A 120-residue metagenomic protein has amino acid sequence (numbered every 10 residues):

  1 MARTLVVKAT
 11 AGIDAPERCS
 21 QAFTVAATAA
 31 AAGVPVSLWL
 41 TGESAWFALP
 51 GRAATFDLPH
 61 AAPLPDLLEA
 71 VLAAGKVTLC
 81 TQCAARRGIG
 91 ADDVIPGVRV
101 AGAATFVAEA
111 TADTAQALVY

Functional and structural regions predicted by a protein language model:
T4, P35-S37, K76: Residues at the starts of beta-strands that form the adenosine-phosphate
V6-S20, G51-R52: Short, glycine-rich nucleotide/cofactor-binding loops
C19-A32: Histidine-anchored nucleotide/phosphate-binding helix
A32-F47: Small/aliphatic-rich secondary-structure junction motif
S44-L58: N-terminal beta-loop-helix "entrance" segment that forms/cooperates in small-molecule cofactor or anionic ligand
A54-A84: A glycine-rich helix N-cap at a beta->alpha junction
R87, A91-I95, V100-A108: A short aromatic-anchored loop/beta-hairpin motif
L118-Y120: Aromatic- and Gly/Pro-rich donor/ligand-binding loops that form nucleotide- or phosphate-bearing donor binding pockets
